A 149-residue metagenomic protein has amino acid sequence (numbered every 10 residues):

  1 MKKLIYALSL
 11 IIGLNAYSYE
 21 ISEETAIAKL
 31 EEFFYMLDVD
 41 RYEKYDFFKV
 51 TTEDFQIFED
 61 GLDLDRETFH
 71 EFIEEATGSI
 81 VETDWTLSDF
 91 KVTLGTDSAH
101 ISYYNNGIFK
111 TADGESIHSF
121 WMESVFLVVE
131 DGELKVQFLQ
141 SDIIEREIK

Functional and structural regions predicted by a protein language model:
L4-L14: Sec-dependent N-terminal signal peptides
N15-K44, F48-K49: Short, low-complexity N-terminal intrinsically disordered segments enriched in polar/charged residues
E23, V92-H100, G114, L127-K135: A short, structured loop/turn motif at beta-sheet edges
K44, F48-L94: A solvent-exposed, acidic/Ser-Thr-rich amphipathic alpha-helical stretch
T51, N105-G107, Q140: Short beta-strand segments enriched in hydrophobic/aromatic residues within well-folded beta-rich domains
S79-I80, G107-H118: Short, cysteine-centered beta-strand-loop-beta hairpins and adjacent loop/turn segments enriched in charged/polar
T83, D97-G107: A short hydrophobic beta-strand element
F120-K149: Short beta-strand edge/turn micro-motifs at domain boundaries
